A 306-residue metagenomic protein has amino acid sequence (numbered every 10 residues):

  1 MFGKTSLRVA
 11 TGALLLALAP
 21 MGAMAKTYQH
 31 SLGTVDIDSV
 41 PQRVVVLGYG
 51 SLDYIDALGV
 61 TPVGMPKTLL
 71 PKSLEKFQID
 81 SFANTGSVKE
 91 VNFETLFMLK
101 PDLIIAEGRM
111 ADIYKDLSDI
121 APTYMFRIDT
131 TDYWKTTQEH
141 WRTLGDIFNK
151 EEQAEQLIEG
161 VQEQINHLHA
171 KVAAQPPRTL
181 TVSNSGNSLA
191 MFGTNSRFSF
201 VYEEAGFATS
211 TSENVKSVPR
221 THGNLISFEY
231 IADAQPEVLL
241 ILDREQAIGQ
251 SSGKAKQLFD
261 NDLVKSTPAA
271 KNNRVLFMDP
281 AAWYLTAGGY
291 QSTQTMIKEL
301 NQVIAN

Functional and structural regions predicted by a protein language model:
F2-G50, E152-V182, D243-R244, G249-S251 (+3 more regions): Bacterial Sec-exported substrate-binding components of ABC uptake systems
H30-L32, T85-N92, S217-S227: Short helix-initiation/N-cap motifs at beta->coil->alpha
R43-M98: A short, structured surface patch at a secondary-structure boundary
L69-S73, M191-H222: Alpha-helical, coiled-coil/dimerization segments enriched in small aliphatic residues
F93, K100-A106, P122, I231 (+1 more regions): Proline-aspartate-enriched helix->loop->beta-strand connector
R127-T143, P176-V201, A247-S251: Extracytoplasmic ligand-binding site segments that recognize negatively charged/polar headgroups
T136, E237-N306: Structured C-terminal subdomain patch of bacterial secreted/periplasmic proteins
A190, S217-R244, I248: Ligand-binding pocket segment of bilobal, Venus flytrap-like solute-binding proteins
